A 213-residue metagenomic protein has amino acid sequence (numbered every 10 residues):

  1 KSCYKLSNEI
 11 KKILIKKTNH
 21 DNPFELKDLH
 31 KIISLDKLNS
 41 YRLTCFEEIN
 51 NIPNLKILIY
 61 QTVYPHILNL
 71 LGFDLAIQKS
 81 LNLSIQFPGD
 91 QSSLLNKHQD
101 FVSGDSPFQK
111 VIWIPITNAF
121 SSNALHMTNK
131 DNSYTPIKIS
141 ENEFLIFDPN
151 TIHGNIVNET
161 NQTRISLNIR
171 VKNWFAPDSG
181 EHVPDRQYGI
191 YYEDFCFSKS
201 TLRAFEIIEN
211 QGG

Functional and structural regions predicted by a protein language model:
K1-L14, Y134-I146: Short intrinsically disordered, low-complexity coil segments enriched in acidic
S2-N54: N-terminal accessory alpha/beta regions
I33-Q86, D90, K97: Signature of the catalytic double-stranded beta-helix
N54, Q99-S103, G154-I156: Short helix-to-loop capping/linker segments positioned immediately adjacent to catalytic or ligand/cofactor-binding
L75-N82, V111-P115, A124-M127, I146-F147 (+1 more regions): A structural signal for short, well-ordered beta-strand segments and their strand-loop junctions that often border
L83-D90, F101-V102, T117-A119, T151-H153 (+1 more regions): Short, solvent-exposed loop/turn segments at secondary-structure junctions
Q91-F144, D178-E181: Catalytic core of non-heme Fe(II) oxygenases with the double-stranded beta-helix
D131-G213: Conserved double-stranded beta-helix
